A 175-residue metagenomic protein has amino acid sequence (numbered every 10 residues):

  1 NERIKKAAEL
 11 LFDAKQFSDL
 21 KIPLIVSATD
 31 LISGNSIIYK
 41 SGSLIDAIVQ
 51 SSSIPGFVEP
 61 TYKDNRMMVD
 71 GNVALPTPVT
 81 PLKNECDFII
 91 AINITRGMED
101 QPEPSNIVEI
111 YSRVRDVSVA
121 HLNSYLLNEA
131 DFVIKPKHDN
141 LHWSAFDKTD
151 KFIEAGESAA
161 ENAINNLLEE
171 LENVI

Functional and structural regions predicted by a protein language model:
N1-I175: Patatin-like phospholipase
